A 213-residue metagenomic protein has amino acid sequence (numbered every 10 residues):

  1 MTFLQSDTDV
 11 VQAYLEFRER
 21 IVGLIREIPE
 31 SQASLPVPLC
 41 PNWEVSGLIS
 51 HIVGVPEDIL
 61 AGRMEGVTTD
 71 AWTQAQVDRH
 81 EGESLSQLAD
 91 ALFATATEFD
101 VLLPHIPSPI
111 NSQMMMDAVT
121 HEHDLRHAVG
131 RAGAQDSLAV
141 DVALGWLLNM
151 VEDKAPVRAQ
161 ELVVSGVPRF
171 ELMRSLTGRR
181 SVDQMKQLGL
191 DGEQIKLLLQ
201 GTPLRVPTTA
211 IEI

Functional and structural regions predicted by a protein language model:
M1-T120: Active-site-adjacent scaffolding segments
T2-V10, Q32-V37, P41, M64-T68 (+2 more regions): Structured surface interface patches that mediate subunit assembly and partner/cofactor docking
